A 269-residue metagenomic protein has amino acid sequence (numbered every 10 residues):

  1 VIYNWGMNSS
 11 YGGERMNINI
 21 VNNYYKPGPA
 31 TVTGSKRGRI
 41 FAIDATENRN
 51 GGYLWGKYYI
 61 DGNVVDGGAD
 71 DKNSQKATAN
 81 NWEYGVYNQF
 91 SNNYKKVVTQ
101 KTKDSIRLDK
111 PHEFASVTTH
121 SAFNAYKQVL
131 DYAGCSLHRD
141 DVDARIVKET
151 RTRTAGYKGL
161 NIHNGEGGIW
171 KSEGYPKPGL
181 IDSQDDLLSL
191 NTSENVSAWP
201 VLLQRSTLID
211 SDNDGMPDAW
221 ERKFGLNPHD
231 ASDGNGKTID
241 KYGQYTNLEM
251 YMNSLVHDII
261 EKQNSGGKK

Functional and structural regions predicted by a protein language model:
V1, S10, I20-Y25, V142 (+6 more regions): Long, contiguous hydrophobic alpha-helical segments, chiefly transmembrane helices and signal peptides
V1-F114: Glycine- and acidic/polar-rich repeat regions and solenoidal domains
N4, K26, K36, V65 (+7 more regions): Intrinsically disordered, low-complexity segments enriched in small/polar residues
E14, N50, L54-K57, S136 (+3 more regions): Short, well-ordered coil↔helix boundary/capping segments
A30, I40, V64, D70 (+8 more regions): Compositionally biased, intrinsically disordered low-complexity regions
A69, A155-H163, H257, E261 (+1 more regions): Intrinsically disordered or highly flexible coil/loop and linker segments, enriched in small and charged/polar residues
K76-L203: Extracellular/surface-exposed low-complexity segments
S193-K269: Extracellular calcium-associated, cysteine-rich motifs in secreted modular proteins
